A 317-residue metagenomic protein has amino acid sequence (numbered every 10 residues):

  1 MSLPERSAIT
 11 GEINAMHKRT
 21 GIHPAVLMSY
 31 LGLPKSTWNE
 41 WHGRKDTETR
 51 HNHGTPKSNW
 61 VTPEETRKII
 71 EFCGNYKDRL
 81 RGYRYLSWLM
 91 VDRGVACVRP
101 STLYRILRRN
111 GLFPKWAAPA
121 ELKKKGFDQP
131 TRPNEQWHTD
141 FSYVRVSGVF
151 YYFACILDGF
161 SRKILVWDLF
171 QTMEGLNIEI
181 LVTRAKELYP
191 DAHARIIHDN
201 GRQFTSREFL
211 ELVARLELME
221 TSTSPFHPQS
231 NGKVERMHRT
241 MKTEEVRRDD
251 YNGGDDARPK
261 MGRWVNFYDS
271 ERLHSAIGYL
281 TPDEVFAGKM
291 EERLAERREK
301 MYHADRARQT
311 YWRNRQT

Functional and structural regions predicted by a protein language model:
M1-L33, H42-N52, K68: Residue-centric detector for conserved, function-critical "anchor" positions in compact interaction modules
P4, T37-Q136, F286-M290: Basic, flexible linker segments flanking DNA-binding modules in nucleic acid-interacting mobile-element proteins
V26-E48, L103, K260-Y279: K/E-rich alpha-helical interaction surfaces of small helical-bundle regulatory domains
E71, N75, D92-C97, S101-L157 (+4 more regions): Mobile-element integrase/transposase regions, centering on the N-terminal DNA-binding/Zn-coordinating module
D158, L169-E174: A short acidic/small-residue loop/turn micro-motif
L188-S206, F226, N231, L280-D283: Acidic/histidine-rich, metal-coordinating catalytic segments
R195-N200, A214-K233, D249-G254: RNase H-like polynucleotidyl transferase catalytic core
A214-L216, T240-T317: C-terminal domain-tail junction helix/linker
